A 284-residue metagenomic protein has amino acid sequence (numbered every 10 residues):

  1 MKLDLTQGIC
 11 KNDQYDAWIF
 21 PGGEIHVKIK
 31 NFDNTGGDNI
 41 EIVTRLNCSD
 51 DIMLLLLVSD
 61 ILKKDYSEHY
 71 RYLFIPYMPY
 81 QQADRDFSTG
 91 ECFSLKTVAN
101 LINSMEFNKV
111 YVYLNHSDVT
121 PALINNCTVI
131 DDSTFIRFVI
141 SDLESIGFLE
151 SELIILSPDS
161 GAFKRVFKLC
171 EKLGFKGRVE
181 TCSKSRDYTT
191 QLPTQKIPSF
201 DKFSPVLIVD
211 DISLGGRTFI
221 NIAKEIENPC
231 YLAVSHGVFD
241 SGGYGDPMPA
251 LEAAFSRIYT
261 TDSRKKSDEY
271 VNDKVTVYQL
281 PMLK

Functional and structural regions predicted by a protein language model:
M1-K284: PRPP-associated nucleotide enzymes
